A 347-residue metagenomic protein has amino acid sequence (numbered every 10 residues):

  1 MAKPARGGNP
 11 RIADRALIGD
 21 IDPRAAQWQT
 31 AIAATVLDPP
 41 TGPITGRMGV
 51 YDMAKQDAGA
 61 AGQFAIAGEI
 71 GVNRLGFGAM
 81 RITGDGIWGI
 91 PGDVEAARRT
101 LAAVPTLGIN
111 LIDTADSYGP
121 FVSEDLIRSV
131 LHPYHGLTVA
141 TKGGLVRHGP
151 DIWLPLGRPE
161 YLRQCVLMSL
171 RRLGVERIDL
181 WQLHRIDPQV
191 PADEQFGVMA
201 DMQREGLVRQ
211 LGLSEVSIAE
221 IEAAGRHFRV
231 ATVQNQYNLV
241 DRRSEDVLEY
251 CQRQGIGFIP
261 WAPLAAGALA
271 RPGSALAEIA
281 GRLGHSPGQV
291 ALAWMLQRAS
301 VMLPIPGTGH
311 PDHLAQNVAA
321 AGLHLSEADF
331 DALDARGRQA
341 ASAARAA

Functional and structural regions predicted by a protein language model:
M1-A16: Extreme N-terminal basic, low-complexity initiation segments that serve as generic localization/processing leaders
G19, W28-Q29, T35-T138, A347: N-terminal binding-site loop/beta-alpha segment at the start of enzyme catalytic domains that lines or forms
G46, Y51-A58, I186-A347: Beta/alpha (TIM)-barrel catalytic core signal, keyed to glycine-rich beta->alpha loops juxtaposed to Asp/Glu that bind
A67, R128-G136, R171-G174, G225-H227 (+1 more regions): Acidic (Asp/Glu)-rich catalytic clusters
F77, T114, T141, L180-L183 (+3 more regions): Conserved beta-strand positions
T83-I87, V146-I152, A270, H313-Q316: A short acidic, helix-capping loop that chelates divalent metal ions and anchors anionic groups
I90-V104, G157-R172, A219: Short, acidic/polar
Y161-Q182, M202-E205: CE4/NodB-like, metal-dependent polysaccharide N-deacetylase domain that modifies extracellular/periplasmic N-acetylated
